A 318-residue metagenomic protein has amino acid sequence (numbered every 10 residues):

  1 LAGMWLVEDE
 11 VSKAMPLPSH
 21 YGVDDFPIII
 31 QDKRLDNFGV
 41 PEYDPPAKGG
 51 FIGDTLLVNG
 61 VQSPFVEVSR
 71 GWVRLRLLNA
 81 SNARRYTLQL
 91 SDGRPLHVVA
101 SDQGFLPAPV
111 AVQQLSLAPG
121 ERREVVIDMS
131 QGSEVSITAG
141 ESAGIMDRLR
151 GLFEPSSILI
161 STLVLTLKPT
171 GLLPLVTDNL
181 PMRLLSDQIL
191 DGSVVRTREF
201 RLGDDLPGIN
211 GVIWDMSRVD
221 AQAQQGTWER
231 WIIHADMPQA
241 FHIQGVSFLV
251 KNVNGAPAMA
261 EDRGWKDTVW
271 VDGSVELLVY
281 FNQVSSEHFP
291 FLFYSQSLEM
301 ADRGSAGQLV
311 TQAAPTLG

Functional and structural regions predicted by a protein language model:
L1-I28, Q62-S91, E121-E141, S186-L202 (+3 more regions): Beta-strand cores of secreted/periplasmic/IMS beta-sandwich domains, seen most often in copper-related folds
L1-M15, Q113-P169, P238, E261-G318: Extracellular/periplasmic metallocenter environments
D9, P18, V176-T177, P181 (+1 more regions): Alpha-helix initiation/capping motif
H20-I28, D44, A111-L115, L277 (+1 more regions): Low-complexity, flexible helical/coil segments
I30, N37-L185, L190-D191, G255-A258 (+1 more regions): Histidine- and aromatic-rich segments of cupredoxin/plastocyanin-like copper-binding domains
L35-V40, Y86, P207-G211, F241: Short, solvent-exposed loop/turn elements at domain surfaces
V98-V110, T197-G318: Active-site pocket scaffolds in enzymes
